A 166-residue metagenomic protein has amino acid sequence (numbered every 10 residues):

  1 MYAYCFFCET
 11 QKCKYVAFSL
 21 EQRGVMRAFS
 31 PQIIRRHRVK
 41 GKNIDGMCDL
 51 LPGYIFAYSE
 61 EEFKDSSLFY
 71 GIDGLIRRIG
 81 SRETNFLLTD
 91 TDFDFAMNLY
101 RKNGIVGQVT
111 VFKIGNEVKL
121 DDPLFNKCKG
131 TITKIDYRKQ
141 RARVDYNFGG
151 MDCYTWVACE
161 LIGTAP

Functional and structural regions predicted by a protein language model:
M1-K119, T131-K134, K139, R143-P166: Acidic-enriched and Gly/Ser
D121-K129: Short coil-to-beta-strand transition motifs
